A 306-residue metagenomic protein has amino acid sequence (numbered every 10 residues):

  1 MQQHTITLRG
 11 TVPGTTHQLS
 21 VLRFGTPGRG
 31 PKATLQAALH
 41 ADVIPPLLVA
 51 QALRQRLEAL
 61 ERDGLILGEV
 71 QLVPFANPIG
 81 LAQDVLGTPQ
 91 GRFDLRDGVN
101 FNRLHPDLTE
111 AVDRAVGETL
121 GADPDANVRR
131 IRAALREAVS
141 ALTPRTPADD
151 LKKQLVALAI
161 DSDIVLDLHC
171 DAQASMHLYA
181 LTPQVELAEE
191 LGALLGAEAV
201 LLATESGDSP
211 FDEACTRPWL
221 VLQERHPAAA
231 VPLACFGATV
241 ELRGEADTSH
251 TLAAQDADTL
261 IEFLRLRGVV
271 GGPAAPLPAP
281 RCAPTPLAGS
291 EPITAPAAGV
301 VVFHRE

Functional and structural regions predicted by a protein language model:
M1-E306: Structured catalytic-domain cores with a bias toward divalent-metal coordination
